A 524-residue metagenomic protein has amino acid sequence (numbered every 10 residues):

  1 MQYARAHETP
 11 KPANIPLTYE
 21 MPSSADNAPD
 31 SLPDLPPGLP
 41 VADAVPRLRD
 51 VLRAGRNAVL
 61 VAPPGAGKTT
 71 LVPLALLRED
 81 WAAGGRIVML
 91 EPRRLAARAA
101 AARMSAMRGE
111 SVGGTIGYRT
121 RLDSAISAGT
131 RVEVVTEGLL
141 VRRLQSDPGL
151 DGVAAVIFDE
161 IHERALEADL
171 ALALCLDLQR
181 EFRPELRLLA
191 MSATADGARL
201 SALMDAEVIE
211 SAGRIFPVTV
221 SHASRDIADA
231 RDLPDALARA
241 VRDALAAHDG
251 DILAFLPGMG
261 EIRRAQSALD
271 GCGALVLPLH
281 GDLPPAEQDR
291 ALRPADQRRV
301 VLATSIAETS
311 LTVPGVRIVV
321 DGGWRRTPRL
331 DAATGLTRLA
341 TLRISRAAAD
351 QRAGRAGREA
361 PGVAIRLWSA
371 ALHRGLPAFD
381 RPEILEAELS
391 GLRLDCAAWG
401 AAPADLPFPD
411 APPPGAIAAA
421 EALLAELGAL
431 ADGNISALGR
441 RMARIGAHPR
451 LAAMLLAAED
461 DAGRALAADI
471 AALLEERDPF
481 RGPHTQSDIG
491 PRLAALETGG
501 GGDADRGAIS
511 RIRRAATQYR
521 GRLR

Functional and structural regions predicted by a protein language model:
Q2-N14: Compositionally biased low-complexity segments enriched in histidine and/or tyrosine
R5-A6, L237, R464, I509: Generic alpha-helix initiation/capping and coil-helix boundary signal
T9, A97-R98, L203, L292 (+5 more regions): General helical structural elements
N14-M454: P-loop NTPase motor module signature
G391, E426-A431, P449-A453, A458-R524: C-terminal helicase lobe and adjacent C-terminal extensions/tails of nucleic-acid helicase motors
